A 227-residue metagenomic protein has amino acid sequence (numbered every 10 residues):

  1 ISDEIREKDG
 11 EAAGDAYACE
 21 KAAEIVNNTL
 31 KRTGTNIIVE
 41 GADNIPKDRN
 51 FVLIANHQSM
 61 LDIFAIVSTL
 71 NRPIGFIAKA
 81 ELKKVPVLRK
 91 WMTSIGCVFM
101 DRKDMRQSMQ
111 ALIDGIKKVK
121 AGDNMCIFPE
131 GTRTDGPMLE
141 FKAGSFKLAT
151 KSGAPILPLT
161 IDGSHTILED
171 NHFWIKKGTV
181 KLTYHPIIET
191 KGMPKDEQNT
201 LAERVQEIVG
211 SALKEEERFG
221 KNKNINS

Functional and structural regions predicted by a protein language model:
I1-Y17, I37-K47, T200-S227: Membrane-interfacial terminal anchoring regions of lipid-handling membrane enzymes
S2-D9, D15-E20, E24, K31-T33 (+1 more regions): Catalytic core of membrane glycerolipid acyltransferases/transacylases, capturing the structured, soluble-facing
I38, S59, K84, S108-L112 (+1 more regions): Amphipathic coiled-coil/heptad-repeat helices and related helical stalk/stem segments that mediate oligomerization
V39, L53, F76, L182-Y184: Generic preference for hydrophobic
E40, I77-K79, D101-R102, F128-P129 (+1 more regions): Thr-Gly-centered strand-to-loop micro-motif
D43-N44, K83, D104-R106, G163 (+1 more regions): Residue-level detector of flexible, active-site-proximal loop/helix-junction positions within diverse enzyme catalytic
M109-S227: Non-catalytic C-terminal accessory region of glycerolipid acyltransferases and related lyso-lipid remodeling enzymes
